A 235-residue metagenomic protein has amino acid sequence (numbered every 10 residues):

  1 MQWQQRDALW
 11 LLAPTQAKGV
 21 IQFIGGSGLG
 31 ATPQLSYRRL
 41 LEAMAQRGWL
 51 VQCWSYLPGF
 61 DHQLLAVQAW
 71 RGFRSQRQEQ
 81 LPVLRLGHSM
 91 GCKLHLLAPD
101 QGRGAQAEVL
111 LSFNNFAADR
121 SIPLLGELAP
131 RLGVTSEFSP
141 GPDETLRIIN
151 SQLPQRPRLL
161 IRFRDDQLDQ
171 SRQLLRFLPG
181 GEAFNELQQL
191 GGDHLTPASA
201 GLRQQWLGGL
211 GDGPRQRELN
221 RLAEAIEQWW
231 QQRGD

Functional and structural regions predicted by a protein language model:
Q2-P58: Short, surface-exposed "cap/lid" segments of acyl-processing enzymes
L12-T15, A107, A117-L187: The feature captures the conserved acid-bearing segment of alpha/beta-hydrolase catalytic domains
G59-Q80: Alpha/beta-hydrolase active-site loop
L86-H95: Gly/Ala-rich beta-loop-alpha elbow adjacent to hydrolase catalytic centers
L97-A107: Conserved hydrolase catalytic core segment
G181-W206: Catalytic histidine neighborhood in serine/cysteine hydrolases with alpha/beta-hydrolase-type architecture
S199-D235: Catalytic active-site module of serine/aspartate enzymes centered on a nucleophile-bearing elbow/loop
